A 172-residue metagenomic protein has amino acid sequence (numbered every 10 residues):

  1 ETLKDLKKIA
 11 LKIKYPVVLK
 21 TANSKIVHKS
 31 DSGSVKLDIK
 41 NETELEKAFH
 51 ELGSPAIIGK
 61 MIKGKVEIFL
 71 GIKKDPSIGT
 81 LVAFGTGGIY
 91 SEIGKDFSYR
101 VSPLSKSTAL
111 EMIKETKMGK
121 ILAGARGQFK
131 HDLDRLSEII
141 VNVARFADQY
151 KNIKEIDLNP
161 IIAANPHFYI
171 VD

Functional and structural regions predicted by a protein language model:
E1-D172: ATP-dependent carboxylate/acyl-activation modules
